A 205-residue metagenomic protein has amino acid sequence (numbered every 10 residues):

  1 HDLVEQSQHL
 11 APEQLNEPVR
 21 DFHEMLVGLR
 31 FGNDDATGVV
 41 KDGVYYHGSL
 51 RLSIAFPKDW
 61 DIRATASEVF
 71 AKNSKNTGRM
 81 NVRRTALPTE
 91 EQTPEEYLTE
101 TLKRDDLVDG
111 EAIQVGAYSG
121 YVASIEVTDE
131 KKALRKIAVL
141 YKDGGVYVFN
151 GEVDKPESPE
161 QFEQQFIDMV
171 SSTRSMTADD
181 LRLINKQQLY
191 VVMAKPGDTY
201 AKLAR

Functional and structural regions predicted by a protein language model:
H1-S49, S53, E68: C-terminal capping/extension segments of zinc metalloprotease domains
E13, E17, L50-R51, P88 (+3 more regions): Soluble non-cytosolic domains of exported or imported proteins
V39-Y45, V69, V115-I125: Short, hydrophobic/aromatic-rich segments at coil-to-beta transitions
S53-T101, E126-V127: Secretory pathway targeting signatures of secreted, lumenal, and periplasmic proteins
W60-I62, F149-K186: Surface-exposed amphipathic alpha-helical segments
N81-R84, K136, G145-K155: Short, well-ordered beta-strand elements
L98-G144: Signature of long, low-cysteine stretches enriched in small and polar/charged residues
A178-R205: Primarily a LysM-type cell-wall glycan-binding module
